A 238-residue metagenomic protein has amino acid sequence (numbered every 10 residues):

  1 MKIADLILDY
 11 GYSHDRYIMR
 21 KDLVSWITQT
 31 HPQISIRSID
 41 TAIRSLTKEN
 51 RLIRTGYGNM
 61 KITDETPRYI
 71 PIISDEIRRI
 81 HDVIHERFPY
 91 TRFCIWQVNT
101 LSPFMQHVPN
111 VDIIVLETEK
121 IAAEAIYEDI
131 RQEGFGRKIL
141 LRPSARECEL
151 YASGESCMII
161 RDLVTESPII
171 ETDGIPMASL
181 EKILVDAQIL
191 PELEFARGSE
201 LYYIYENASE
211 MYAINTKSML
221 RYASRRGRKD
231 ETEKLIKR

Functional and structural regions predicted by a protein language model:
M1-Y17, H85-R92: Short alpha-helical segments that sit at the start of domains
Y10, T30, A187-P191: Alpha-helix C-capping/helix-to-loop hinge sites
S13, P32, L116, I170 (+1 more regions): Short, charged/polar micro-motifs that form catalytic or ligand-binding hotspots
H14-R87: Short beta-edge/loop segments at beta->alpha junctions of small alpha/beta modules that act as binding/recognition
I18, S38-T41, I121, A125 (+2 more regions): Short, well-structured alpha-helical interface segments that form or flank functional binding sites
G58, D75-S153: Short gly/ser-rich loop at a beta-strand->alpha-helix junction or flexible surface loop bordering the NTP-binding
K61, V115-E117, I159-D162: Residues in well-ordered beta-strands of folded domains
G134-R238: Hydrophobic alpha-helical interaction segments
